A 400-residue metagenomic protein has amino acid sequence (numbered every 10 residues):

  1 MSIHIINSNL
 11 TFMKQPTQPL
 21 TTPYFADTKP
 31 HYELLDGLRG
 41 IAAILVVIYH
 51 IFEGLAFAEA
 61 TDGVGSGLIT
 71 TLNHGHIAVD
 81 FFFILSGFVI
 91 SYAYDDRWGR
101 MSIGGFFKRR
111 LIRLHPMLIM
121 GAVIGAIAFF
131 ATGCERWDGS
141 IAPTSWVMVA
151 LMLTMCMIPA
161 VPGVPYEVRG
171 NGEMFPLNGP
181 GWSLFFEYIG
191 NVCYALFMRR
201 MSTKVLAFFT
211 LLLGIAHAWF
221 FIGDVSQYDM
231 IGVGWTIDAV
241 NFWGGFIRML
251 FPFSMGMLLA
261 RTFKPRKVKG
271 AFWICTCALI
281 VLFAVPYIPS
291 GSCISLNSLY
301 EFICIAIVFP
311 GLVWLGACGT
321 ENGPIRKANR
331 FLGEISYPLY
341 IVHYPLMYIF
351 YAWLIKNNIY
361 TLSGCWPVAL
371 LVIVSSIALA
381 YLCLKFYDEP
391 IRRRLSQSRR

Functional and structural regions predicted by a protein language model:
M1-F12: N-terminal amphipathic/basic-hydrophobic helices that include classical n-h-c signal peptides and signal-anchor
F12, P16-L34, I44-N73, Y92-G104 (+4 more regions): Alpha-helical transmembrane segments in multi-pass integral membrane proteins
K14, P19, G67-H74, L114-Y188 (+2 more regions): Membrane-interface helix-loop-helix regions
L35, G105-F106, L114, S183 (+1 more regions): Alpha-helical transmembrane segments and their helix-entry boundary regions
D36, G40-A43, S86, P116-A122 (+1 more regions): Residues within membrane-spanning alpha-helices of integral membrane proteins, especially the hydrophobic core/packing
G190-L212, M255: Hydrophobic, aromatic-rich transmembrane alpha-helices and their immediate juxtamembrane boundary segments
